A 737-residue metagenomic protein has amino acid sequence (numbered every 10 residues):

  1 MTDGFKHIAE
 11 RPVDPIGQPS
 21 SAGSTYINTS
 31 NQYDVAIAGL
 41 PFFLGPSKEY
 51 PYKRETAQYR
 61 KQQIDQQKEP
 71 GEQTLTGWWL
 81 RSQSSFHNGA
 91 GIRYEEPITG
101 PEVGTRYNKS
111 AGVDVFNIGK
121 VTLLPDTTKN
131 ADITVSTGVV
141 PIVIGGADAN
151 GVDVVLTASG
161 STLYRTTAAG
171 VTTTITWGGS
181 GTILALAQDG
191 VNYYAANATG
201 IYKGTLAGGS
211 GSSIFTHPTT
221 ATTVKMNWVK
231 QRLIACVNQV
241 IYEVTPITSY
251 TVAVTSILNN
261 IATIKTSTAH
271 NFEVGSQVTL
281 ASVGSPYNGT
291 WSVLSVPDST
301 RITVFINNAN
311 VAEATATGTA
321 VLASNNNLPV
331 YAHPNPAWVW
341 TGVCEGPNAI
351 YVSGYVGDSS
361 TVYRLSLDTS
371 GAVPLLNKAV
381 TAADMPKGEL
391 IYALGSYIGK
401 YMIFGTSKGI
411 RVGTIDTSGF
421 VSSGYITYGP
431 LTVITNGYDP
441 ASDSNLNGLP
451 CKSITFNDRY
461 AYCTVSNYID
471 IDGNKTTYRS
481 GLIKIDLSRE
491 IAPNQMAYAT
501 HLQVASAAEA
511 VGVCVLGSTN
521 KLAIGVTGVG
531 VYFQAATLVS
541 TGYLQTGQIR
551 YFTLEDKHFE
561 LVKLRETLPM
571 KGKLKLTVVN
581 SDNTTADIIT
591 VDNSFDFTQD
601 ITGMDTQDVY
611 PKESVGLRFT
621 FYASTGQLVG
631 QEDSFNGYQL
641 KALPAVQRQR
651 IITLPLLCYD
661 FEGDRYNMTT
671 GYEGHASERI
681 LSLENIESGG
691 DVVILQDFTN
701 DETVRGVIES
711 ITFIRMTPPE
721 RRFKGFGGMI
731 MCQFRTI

Functional and structural regions predicted by a protein language model:
T2-G178, A187, N192, A196-G211 (+13 more regions): N-terminal beta-propeller domains
D3-Y33, A38, F42, G204 (+3 more regions): Non-cytosolic beta-sandwich-type ligand-binding/adhesion modules
S136-V143, W338-T341, G388-A393, D443-I454 (+1 more regions): Signature of short aromatic-glycine-proline-rich micro-motifs recurring in repeat-based ectodomains
G179, I247-S324: Small/polar beta-strand repeat architecture
S422-S423, Y428-T435, P440-S444, V539-L554 (+4 more regions): Short Trp-Ser/Thr-centered turn/loop motifs at beta-strand boundaries
T432-P450, I491-G517: Conserved blade-ending motifs and adjacent loop-strand segments that build the rim/top face of beta-propeller domains
A510-L544: Blade-level signature of beta-propeller repeat domains, shared across WD40, Kelch, NHL, RCC1 and BNR/Asp-box propellers
M604, A642-I737: Extracellular/virion structural assembly segments
